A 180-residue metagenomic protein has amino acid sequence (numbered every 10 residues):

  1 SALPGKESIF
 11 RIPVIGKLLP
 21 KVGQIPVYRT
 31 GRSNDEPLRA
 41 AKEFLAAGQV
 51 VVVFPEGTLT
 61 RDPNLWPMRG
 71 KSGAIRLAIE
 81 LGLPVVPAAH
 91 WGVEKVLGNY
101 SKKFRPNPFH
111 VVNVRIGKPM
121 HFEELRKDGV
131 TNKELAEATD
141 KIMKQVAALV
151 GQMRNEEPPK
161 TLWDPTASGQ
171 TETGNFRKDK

Functional and structural regions predicted by a protein language model:
S1-S33, P37-A40: Catalytic core of membrane glycerolipid acyltransferases/transacylases, capturing the structured, soluble-facing
A2, V50, P84-P87: Proline-centered loop/turn at the N-terminus of a beta-strand
L18, E43, R76-E80: Hydrophobic/aromatic ligand-binding patch that stacks against planar heteroaromatic rings of cofactors or nucleotides
F44-A74: Catalytic-site beta-strand/loop segments enriched in glycine and acidic/polar residues
N64-K133, K160-P165, G169, G174-D179: A cross-family acyltransferase "interaction/gating" segment
K133-P165: Charged, glycine-interspersed solvent-exposed loop segments at helix/strand-loop junctions that cap or gate access
